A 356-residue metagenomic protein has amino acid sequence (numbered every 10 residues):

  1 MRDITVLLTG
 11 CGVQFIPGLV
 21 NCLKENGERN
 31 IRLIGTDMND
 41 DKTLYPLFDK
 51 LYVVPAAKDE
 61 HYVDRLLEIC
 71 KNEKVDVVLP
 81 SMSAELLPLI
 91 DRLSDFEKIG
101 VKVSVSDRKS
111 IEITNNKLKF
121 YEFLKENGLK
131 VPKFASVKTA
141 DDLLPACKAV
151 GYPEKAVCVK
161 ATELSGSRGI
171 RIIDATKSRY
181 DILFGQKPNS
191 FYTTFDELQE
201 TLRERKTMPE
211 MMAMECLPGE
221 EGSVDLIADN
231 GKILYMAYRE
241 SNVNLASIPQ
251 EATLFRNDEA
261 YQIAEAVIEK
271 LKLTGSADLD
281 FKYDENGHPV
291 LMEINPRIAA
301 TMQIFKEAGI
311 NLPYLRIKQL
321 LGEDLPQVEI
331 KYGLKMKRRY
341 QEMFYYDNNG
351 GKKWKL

Functional and structural regions predicted by a protein language model:
M1-V105: ATP-binding N-terminal substructure of ATP-dependent carboxylate-amine bond-forming enzymes
D3-L7, A156, M212: Residues that mark the start of a beta-strand
I113-E210, N230: Active-site nucleotide/adenylate-binding loops and adjacent lid/helix of ATP-dependent enzymes
S167, S241-A252, N295-G309: Glycine-rich phosphate/pyrophosphate-binding beta-alpha loops
F184-A246, F255-I263, Y283, H288-V290: Phosphate-binding site of ATP-dependent enzymes
V224-L226, M236, E269-I304: Conserved metal-phosphate-binding beta-hairpin within the catalytic cores of diverse ATP-dependent phosphoryl-transfer
Y314-L356: Peripheral (often C-terminal) accessory segments that flank ATP-dependent C-N-forming ligase machineries
